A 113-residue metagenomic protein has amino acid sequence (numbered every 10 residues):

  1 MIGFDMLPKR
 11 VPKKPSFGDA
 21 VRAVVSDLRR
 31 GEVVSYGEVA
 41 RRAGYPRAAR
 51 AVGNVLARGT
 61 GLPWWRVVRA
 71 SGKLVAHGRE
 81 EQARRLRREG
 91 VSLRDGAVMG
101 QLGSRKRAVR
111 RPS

Functional and structural regions predicted by a protein language model:
I2-S113: Nucleic acid-binding interface residues in structured DNA/RNA-binding domains, emphasizing the DNA-engaging scaffolds
